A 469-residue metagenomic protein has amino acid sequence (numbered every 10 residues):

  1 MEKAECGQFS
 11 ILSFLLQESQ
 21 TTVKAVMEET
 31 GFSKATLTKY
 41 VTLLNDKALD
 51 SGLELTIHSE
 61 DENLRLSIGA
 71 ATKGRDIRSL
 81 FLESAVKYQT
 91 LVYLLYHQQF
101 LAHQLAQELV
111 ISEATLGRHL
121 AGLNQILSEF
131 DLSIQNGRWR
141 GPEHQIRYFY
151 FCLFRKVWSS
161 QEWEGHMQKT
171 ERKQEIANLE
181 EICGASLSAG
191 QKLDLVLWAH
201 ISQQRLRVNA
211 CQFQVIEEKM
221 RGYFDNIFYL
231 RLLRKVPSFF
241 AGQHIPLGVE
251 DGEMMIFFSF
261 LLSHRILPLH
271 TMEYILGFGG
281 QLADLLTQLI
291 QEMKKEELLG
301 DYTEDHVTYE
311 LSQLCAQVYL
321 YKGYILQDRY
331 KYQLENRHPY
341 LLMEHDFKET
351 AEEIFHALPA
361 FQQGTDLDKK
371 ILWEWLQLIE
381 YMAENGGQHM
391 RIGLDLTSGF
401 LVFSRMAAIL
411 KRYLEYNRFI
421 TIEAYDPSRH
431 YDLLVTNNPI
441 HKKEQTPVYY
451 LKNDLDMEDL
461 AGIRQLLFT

Functional and structural regions predicted by a protein language model:
M1-T469: A cross-family "folded-core" feature that marks the main globular domain of proteins
